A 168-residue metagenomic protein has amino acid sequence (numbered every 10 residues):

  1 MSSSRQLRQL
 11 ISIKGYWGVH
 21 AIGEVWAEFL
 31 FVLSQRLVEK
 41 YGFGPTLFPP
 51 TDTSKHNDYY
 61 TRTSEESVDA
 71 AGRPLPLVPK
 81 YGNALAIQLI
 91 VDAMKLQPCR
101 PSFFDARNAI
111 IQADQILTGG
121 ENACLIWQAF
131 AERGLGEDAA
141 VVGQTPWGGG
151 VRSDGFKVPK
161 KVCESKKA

Functional and structural regions predicted by a protein language model:
M1-A168: Zinc-dependent metallohydrolase catalytic domains
